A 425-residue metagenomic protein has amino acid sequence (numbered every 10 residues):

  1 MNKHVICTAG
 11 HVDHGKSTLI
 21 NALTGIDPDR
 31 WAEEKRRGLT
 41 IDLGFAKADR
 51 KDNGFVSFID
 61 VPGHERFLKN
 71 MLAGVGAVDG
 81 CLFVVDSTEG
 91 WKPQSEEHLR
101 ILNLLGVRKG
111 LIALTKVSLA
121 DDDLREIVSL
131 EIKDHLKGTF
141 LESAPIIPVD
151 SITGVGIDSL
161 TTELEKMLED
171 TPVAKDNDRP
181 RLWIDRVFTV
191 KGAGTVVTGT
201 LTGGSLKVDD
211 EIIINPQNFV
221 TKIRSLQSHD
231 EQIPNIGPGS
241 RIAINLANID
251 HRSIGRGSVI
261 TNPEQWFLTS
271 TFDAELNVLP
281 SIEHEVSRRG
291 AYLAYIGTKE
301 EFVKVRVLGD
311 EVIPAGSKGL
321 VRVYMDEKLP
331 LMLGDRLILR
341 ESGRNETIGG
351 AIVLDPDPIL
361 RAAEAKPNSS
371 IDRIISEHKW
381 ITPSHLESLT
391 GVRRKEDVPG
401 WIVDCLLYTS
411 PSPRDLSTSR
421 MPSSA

Functional and structural regions predicted by a protein language model:
M1-E33, F45-A48: Conserved G1/Walker A P-loop phosphate-binding module
T8, L119-L124, D134, I249-S410 (+1 more regions): C-terminal effector modules of nucleic-acid-centric enzymes and ribosome-associated factors
A32-G80: Switch I (G2) and immediately adjacent beta-strands of P-loop GTPase domains
G38, G237-G239, P314-G316: Solvent-exposed, conformationally flexible loop/turn segments
H64-E65, T88-W91, K116-A120, S151-V155 (+2 more regions): Conserved nucleotide-binding/hydrolysis micro-motifs of P-loop NTPases
A77-E96, V107-L111, V117-R125: Conserved Switch II/interswitch segment of TRAFAC-class P-loop GTPases
V117, D134-I282: Conserved catalytic-core segments of large NTP-driven translation/proteostasis enzymes
P413-D415, S419-A425: Positively charged, low-complexity/disordered segments
